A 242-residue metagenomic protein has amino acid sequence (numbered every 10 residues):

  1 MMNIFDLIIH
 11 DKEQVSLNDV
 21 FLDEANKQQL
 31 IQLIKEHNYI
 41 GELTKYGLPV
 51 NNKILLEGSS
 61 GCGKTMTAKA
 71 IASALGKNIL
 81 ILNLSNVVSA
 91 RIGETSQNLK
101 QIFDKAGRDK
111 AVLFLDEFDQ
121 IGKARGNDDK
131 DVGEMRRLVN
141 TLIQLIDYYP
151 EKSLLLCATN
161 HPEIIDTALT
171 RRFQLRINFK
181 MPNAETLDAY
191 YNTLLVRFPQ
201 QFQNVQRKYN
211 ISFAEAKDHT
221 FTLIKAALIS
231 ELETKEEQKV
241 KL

Functional and structural regions predicted by a protein language model:
I9-N52: Pre-Walker A (pre-P-loop) alpha-helix and adjacent loop at the N terminus of AAA/AAA+ ATPase modules, a conserved
V50-L82, Q101-R108: Walker A/P-loop
A106-K130: Conserved P-loop NTPase "ATPase switch" module shared by AAA+ and STAND
L115-D116, N140-Q144, S153-T159: Structural recognition of the conserved hydrophobic beta-strand(s) that form the central parallel beta-sheet of P-loop
G126-Y148: Substrate-gripping "pore-loop 1 plus following alpha2 helix"
H161-Q174: Short regulatory helix/loop adjacent to the ATP-binding pocket of P-loop NTPases
Q174-Y190: Conserved AAA+ ATPase "SRH/arginine-finger" region at the nucleotide-binding site
F198-L242: Conserved AAA+ ATPase small/helical "lid" subdomain
